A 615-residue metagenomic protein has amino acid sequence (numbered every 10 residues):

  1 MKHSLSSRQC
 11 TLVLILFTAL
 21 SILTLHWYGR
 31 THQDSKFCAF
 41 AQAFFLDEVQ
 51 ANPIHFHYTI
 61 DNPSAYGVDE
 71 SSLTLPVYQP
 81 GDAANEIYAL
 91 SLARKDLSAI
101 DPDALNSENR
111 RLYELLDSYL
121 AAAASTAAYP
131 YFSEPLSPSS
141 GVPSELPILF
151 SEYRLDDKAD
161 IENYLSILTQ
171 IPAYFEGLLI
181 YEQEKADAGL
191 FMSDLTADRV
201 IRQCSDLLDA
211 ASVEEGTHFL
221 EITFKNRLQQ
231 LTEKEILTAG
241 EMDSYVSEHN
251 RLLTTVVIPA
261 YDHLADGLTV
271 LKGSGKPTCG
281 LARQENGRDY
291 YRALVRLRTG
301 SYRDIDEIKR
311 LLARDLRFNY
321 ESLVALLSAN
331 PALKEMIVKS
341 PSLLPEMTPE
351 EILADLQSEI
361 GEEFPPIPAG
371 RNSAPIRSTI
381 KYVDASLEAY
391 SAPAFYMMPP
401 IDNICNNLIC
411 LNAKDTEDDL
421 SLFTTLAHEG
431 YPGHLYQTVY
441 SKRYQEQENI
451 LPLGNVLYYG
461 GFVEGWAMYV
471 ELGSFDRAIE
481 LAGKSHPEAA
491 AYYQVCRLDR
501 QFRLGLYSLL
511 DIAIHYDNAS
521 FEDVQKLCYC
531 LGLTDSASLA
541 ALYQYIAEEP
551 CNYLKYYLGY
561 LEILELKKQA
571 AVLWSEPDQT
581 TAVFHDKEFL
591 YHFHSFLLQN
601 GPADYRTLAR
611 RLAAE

Functional and structural regions predicted by a protein language model:
M1-H3: N-terminal secretory signal peptides that target proteins for export/translocation
S6-E615: N-terminal maturation segment of proteins
